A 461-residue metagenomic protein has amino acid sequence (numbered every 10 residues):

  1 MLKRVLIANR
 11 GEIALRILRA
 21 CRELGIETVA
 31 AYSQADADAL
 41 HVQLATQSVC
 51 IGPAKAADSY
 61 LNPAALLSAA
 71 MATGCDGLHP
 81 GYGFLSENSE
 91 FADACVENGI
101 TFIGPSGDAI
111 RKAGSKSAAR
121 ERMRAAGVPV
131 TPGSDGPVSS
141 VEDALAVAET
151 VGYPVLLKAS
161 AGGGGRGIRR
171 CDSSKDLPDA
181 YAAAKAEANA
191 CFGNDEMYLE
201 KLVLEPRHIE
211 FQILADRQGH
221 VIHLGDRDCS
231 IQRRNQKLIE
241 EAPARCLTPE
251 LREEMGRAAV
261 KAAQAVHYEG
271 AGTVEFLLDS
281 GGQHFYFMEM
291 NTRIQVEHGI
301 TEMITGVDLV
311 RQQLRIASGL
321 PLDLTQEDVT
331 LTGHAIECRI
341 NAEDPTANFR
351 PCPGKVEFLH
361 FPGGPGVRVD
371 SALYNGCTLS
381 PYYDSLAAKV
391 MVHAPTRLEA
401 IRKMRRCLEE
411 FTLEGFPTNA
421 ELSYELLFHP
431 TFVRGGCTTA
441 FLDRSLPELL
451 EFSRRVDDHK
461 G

Functional and structural regions predicted by a protein language model:
M1-A125, V138-A146: ATP-binding N-terminal substructure of ATP-dependent carboxylate-amine bond-forming enzymes
L2-L24, S48, M71-T73, V96 (+5 more regions): ATP-dependent carboxylate activation and anion-phosphoryl transfer catalytic cores that bind Mg-ATP to form
G133-S134: Conserved beta3 strand of the protein kinase N-lobe
V147-L156: Acidic/histidine-enriched active-site and ligand-binding environments that engage anionic O-linkages
